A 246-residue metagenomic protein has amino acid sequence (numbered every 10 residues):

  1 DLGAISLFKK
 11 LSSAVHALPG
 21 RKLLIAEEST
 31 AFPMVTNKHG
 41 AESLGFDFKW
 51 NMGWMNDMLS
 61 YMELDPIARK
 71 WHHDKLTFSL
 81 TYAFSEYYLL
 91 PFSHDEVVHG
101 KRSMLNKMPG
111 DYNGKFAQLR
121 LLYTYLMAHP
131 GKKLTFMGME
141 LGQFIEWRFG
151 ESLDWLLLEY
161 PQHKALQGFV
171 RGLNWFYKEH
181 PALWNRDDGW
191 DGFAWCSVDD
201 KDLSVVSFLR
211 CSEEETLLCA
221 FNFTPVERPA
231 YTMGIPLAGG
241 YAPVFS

Functional and structural regions predicted by a protein language model:
D1-G45, K49: Active-site neighborhood of glycoside hydrolase catalytic domains
A4, F8, L119, L166: Aromatic/hydrophobic pocket-lining residues that form the small-molecule binding cavity in soluble enzyme cores
F8-S12, Y123, V170: Generic structural signal for well-ordered alpha-helices, preferentially at hydrophobic/aromatic core positions
E28-T30, V35-K49, W71, A83-N113 (+3 more regions): Aromatic/acidic polysaccharide-binding cleft in carbohydrate-active enzymes
G45-I67, G240-S246: Mobile, glycine-enriched helix-loop/loop "lid" segments at the mouths of ligand-binding/catalytic clefts that gate
I67-S79: Core domains of carbohydrate- and sulfate-ester-processing enzymes
T81-F84, S212: Extracellular/periplasmic catalytic domains that process cell-envelope and extracellular macromolecules
Y112-F116, Y125-T135, M139-S246: Carbohydrate-interacting/catalytic domains
